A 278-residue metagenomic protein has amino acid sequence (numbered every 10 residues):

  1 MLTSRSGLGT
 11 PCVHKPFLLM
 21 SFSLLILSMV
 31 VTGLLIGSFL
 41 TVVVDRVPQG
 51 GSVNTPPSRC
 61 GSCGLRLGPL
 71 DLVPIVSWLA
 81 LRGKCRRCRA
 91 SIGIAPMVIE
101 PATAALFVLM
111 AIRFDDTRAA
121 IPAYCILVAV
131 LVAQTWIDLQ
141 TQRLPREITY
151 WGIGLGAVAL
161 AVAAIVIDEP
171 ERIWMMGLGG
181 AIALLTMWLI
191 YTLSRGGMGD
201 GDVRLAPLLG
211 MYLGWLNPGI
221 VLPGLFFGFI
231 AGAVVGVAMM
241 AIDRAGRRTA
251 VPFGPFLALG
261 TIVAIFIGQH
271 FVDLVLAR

Functional and structural regions predicted by a protein language model:
P11-P48: Long, highly hydrophobic alpha-helical transmembrane signal-anchor segments
C12-I26, V108-P122, A161-M175, L213-I220 (+1 more regions): Helix-coil boundary and interhelical linker segments in multi-pass alpha-helical membrane proteins
I26-V31, M97-P101, I121-C125, Y150-W151 (+4 more regions): Hydrophobic alpha-helical transmembrane segments
L40, V44, L106, M110-F114 (+7 more regions): Alpha-helical membrane-inserting segments
L40-A95: Membrane-proximal soluble regions of multi-pass membrane proteins
R89-V166: Intramembrane alpha-helical segments
A133-A233, V272-R278: Functional transmembrane core segments of multi-pass inner-membrane proteins
V237-V263: Interfacial loop-to-transmembrane junctions
